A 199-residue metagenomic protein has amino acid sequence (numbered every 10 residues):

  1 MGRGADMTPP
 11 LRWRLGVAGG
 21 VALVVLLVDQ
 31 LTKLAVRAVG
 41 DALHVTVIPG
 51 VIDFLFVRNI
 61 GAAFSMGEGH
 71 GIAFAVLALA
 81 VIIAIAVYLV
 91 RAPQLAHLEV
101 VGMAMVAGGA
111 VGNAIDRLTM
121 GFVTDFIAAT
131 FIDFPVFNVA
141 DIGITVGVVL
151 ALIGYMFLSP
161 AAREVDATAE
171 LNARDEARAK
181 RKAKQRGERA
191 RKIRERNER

Functional and structural regions predicted by a protein language model:
M1-R199: Alpha-helical transmembrane bundles and membrane-interface segments of multipass inner-membrane proteins
